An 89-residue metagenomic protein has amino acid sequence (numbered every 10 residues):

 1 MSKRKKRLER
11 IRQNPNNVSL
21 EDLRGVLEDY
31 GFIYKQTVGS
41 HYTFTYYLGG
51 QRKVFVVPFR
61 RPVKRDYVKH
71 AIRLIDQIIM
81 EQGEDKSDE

Functional and structural regions predicted by a protein language model:
M1-N17: A detector for short, charged/polar N-terminal pre-domain segments
E9-R12, P58-P62: Short histidine-centered catalytic/ligand-binding loop motif
R12-G31: Polyanion-binding surface elements
G25, Y42, K69-R73: N-terminal, well-ordered alpha-helical segments
D29-F59: A short, structured beta-strand/loop element
Y30, S87-D88: Extended, charge-rich alpha-helical interface modules
R60-S87: C-terminal structural segments of small proteins and small subunits
